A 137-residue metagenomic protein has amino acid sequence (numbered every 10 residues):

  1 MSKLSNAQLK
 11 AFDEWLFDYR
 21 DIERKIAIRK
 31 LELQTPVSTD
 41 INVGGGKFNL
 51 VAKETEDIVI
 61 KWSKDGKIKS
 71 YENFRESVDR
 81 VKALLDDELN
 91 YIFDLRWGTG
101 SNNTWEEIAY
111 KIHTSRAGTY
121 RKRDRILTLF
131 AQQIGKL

Functional and structural regions predicted by a protein language model:
M1-K82, E107, K136: N-terminal interaction/assembly modules
I26-A27, E72, F93, H113 (+1 more regions): Short alpha-helical segments used as structural interaction elements across diverse proteins
S38, S101-N103, F130: A short hydrophobic/aromatic micro-motif that marks alpha-helical segments and, especially, helix-coil
A83-L84, H113: Short, conserved sequence motifs enriched in acidic/basic residues, glycine, and aromatics that mark functional "hot
L85-N103: Short amphipathic alpha helix immediately N-terminal
G100-A117: Helix-turn-helix DNA-binding module
I112-G135: DNA-recognition helix of helix-turn-helix
